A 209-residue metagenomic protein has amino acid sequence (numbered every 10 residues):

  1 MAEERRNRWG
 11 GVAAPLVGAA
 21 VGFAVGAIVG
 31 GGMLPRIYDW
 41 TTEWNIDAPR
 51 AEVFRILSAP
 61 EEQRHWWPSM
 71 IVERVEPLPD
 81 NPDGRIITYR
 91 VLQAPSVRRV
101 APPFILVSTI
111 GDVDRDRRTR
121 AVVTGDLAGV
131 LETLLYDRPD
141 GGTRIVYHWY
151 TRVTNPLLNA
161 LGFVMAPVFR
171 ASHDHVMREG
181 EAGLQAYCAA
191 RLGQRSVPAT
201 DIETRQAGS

Functional and structural regions predicted by a protein language model:
M1, R117-R120, F169: Charged, low-complexity N-terminal segments of organelle-associated membrane proteins
M1-R8: N-terminal Lys/Arg-rich, disordered targeting/topogenic segments
G10, A14-G18, H65, R74-V130 (+4 more regions): Glycine-rich portal/gate segments that line the openings of hydrophobic small-molecule binding cavities
G11-D83, G208: Hydrophobic ligand-binding cavity/cleft-lining segments
P49-R55, S172, V176, G180: Short amphipathic alpha-helical segments
R152-V176: A short acidic/glycine-rich loop-to-helix N-cap element
